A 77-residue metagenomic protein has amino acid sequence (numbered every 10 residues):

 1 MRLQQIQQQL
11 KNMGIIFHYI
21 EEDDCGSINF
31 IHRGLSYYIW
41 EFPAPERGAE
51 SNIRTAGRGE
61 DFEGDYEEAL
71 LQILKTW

Functional and structural regions predicted by a protein language model:
M1-H32, N52-E68, K75: Negatively charged, low-complexity tracts enriched in Asp/Glu with abundant Ser/Thr
S36-I53: Short, conserved beta-strand/beta-arch hydrophobic-aromatic motifs that form part of recognition grooves or interface
